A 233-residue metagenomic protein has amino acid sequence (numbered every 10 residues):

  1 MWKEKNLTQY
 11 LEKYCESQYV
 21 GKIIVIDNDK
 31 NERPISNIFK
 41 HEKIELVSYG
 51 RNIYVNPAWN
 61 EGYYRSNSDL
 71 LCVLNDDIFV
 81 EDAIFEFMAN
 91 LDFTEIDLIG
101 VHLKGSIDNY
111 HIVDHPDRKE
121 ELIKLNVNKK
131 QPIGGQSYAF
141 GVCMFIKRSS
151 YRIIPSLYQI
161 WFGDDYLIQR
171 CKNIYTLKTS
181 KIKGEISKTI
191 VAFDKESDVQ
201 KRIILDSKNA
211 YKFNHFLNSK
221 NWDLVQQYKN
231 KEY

Functional and structural regions predicted by a protein language model:
W2-E16: Short, well-formed alpha-helical segments that are part of the catalytic scaffolds of diverse glycosyltransferases
I26-I35, F79: A conserved acidic beta->alpha catalytic loop
Y49-S66: Glycine-rich, basic loop-to-helix element that forms the pyrophosphate-binding segment of sugar-nucleotide handling
S68-F79: Short beta-strand-to-loop acidic/aromatic patch adjacent to the donor-nucleotide binding site
F85-L98: Conserved donor-nucleotide/metal-binding helix-loop-beta segment in metal-dependent transferases, i.e., the alpha-helix
I99-P116: Short beta-strand-to-loop element that shapes/binds the nucleotide-sugar donor at the catalytic cleft/hinge
K124-I146: A recurrent flexible, glycine/aromatic-enriched loop bordering the glycosyltransferase active site that acts as
L157-Y233: C-terminal catalytic/acceptor-binding lobe
